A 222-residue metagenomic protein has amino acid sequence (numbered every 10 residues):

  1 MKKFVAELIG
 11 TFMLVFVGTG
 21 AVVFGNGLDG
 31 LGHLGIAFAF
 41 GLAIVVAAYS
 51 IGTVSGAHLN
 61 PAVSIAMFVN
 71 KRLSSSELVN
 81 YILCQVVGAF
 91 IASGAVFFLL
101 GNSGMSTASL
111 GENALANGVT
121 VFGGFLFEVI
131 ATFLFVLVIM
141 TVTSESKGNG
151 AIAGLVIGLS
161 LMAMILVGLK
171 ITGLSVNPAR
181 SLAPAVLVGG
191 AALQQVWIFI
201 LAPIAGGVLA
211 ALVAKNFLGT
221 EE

Functional and structural regions predicted by a protein language model:
M1-E222: Membrane-interface helix-loop junctions and terminal tails of multi-pass membrane proteins
